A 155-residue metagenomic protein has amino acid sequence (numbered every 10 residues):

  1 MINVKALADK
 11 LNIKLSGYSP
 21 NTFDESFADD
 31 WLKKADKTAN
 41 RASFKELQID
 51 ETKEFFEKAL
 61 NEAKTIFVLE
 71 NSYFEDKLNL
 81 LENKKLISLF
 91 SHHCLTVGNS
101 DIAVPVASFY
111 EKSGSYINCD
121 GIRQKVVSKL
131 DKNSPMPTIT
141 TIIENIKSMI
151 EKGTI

Functional and structural regions predicted by a protein language model:
M1-I155: Non-catalytic alpha/beta scaffold blocks inside enzyme catalytic domains
